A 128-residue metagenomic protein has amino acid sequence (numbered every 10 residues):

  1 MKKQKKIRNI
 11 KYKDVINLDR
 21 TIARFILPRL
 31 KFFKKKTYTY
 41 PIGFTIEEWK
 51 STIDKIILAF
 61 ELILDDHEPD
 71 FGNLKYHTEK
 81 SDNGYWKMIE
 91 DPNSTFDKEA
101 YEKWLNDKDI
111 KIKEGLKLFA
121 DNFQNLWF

Functional and structural regions predicted by a protein language model:
M1-N125: Long, non-globular targeting/processing and low-complexity regions
